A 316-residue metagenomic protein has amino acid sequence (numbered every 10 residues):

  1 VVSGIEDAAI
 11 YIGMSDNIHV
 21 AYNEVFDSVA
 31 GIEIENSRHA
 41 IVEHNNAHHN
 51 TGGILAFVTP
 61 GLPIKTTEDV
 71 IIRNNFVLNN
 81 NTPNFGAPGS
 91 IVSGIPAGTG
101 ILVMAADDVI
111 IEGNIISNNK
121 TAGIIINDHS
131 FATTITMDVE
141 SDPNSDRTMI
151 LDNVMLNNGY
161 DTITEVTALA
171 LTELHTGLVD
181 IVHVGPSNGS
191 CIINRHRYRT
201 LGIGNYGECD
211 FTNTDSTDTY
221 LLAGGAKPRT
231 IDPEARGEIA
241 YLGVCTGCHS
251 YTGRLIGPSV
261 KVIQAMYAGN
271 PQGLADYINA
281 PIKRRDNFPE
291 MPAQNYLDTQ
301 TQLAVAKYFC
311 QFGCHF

Functional and structural regions predicted by a protein language model:
V1-A8, D16-A30, R38-G52, T66-N81 (+3 more regions): Right-handed parallel beta-helix
A8-M14, A30-N36, G53-K65, P83-S90 (+5 more regions): Glycine-rich beta-solenoid repeat tracts in large extracellular/virion proteins
S117-A122, I126-A132, A265: Active/binding-pocket-proximal capping segment
A132, T136-I231: Acidic, glycine- and Ser/Thr-rich low-complexity intrinsically disordered tracts in extracellular/secreted proteins
Y220-P233, Y251-M266: His/Cys-centered metal/cofactor-coordination and adjacent catalytic loops
D232-T252, N270: Sequence/structural segment immediately N-terminal to covalent heme-attachment motifs in c-type and related
L255-A265, N279-G313: Axial heme c-ligation environment in periplasmic c-type cytochrome domains
